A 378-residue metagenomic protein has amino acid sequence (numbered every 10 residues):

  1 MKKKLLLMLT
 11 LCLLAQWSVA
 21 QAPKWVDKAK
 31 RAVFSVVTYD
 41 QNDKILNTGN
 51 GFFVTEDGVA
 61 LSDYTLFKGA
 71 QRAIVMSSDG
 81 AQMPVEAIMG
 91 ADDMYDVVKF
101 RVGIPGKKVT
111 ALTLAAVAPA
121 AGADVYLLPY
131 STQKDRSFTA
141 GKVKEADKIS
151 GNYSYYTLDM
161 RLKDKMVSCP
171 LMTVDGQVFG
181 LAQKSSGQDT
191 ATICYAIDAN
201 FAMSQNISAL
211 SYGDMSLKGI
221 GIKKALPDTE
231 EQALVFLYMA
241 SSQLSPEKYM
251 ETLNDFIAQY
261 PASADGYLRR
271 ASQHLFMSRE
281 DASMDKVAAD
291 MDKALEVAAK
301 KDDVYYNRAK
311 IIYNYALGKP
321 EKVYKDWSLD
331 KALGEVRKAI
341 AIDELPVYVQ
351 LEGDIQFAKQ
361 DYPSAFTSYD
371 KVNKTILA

Functional and structural regions predicted by a protein language model:
Q21-A22, Y39-D57, D63, Q82-P84 (+2 more regions): A conserved glycine-rich beta-strand in the N-terminal activation segment of trypsin-fold
Q21-W25, K108-Y155, L162-M166, A182-C194 (+2 more regions): Flexible, gly/ser-rich surface segments that form the specificity/activation loops bordering the active-site cleft
A22-V26, L181-T252: C-terminal cap/linker of serine protease catalytic domains
T55-L128, Q133-S137, N152-Y155: Conserved active-site neighborhood of the chymotrypsin/trypsin-like protease fold
Q243, M277-D281, Y315, D326 (+1 more regions): Structural motif corresponding to the intra-repeat A-B loop/turn of tetratricopeptide repeats
P261-A262, A299, I342-E344, L377: Short coil turns that delineate tetratricopeptide repeat
S272-R279, K310, L317, D354: Residue-level recognition of tetratricopeptide repeat
